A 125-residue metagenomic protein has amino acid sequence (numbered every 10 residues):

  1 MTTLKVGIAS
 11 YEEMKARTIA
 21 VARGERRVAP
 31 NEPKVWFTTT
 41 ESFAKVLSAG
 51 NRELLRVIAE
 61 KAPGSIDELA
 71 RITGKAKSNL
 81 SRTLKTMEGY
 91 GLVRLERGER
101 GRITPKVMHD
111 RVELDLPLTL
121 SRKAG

Functional and structural regions predicted by a protein language model:
T2, A9-Y11, R17-N31, V112-G125: Amphipathic alpha-helical dimerization/coiled-coil segments that flank or bridge DNA-binding/regulatory modules
R26-R52: Short alpha-helical segments that sit at the start of domains
A44-L47, S65, E96-L120: Short, cationic-aromatic polyanion-contact patches
E53-V57: Pre-recognition alpha-helix immediately N-terminal to the DNA-recognition helix within helix-turn-helix or winged-helix
L69, L84-Y90: Basic amphipathic alpha-helical segments that dock to polyanions
